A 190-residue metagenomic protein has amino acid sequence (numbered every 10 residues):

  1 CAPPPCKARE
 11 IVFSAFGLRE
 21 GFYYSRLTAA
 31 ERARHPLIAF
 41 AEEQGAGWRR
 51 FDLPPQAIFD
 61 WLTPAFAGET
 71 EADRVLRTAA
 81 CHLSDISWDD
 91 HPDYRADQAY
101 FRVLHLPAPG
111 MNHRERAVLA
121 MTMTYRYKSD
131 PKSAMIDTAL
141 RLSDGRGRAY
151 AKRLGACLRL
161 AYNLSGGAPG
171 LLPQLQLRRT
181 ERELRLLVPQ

Functional and structural regions predicted by a protein language model:
C1-L186: Helical "lid/coupling" subdomains associated with nucleotide-phosphate turnover
